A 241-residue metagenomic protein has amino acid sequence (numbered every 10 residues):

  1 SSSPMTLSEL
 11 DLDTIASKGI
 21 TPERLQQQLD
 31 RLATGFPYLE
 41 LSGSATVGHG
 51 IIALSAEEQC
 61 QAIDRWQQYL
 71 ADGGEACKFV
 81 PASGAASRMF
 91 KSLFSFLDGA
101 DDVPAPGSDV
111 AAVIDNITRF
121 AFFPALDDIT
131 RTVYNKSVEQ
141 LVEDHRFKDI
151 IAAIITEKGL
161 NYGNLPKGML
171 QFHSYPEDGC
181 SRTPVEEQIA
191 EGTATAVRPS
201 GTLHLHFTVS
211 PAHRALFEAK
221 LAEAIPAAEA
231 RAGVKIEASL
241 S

Functional and structural regions predicted by a protein language model:
P4-V47: N-terminal regions that are enriched for targeting/export leaders and immediately downstream pro/stem segments
I15, P37, L41-M89, F94-S241: Domain-scale recognition of functional cores that engage charged ligands
